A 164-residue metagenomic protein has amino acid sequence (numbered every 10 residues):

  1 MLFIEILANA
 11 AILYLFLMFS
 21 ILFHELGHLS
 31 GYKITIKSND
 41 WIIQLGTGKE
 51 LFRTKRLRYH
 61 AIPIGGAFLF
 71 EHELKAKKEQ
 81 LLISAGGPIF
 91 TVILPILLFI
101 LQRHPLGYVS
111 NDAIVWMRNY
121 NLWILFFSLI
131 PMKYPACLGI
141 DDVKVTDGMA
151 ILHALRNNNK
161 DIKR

Functional and structural regions predicted by a protein language model:
M1, K163-R164: C-terminal end-of-chain micro-motif
M1-G31, T91-Y120: Long, highly hydrophobic alpha-helical transmembrane signal-anchor segments
L2-N9, H60, H72, H104 (+2 more regions): Amphipathic, alpha-helical segments enriched in basic
N9, G31, T47, R56-R58 (+4 more regions): Short, flexible coil/linker segments at or flanking structured domains
N9-A10, F68-L69, Y134-L138: A near-ubiquitous, low-amplitude feature marking generic local secondary-structure context
I12-H72: Small-residue-rich helix-interface/hinge motifs
A76-K163: Hydrophobic transmembrane alpha-helical segments that form the core helix bundle of multi-pass membrane enzymes
